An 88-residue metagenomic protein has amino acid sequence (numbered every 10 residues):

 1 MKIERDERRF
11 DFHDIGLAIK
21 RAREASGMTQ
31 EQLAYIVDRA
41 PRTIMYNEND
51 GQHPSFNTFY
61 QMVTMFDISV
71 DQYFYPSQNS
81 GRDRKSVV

Functional and structural regions predicted by a protein language model:
M1-A25: A short, Lys/Arg-rich alpha-helix, primarily the initiator
M1-E4, F74-V88: Short, charged recognition helix plus adjacent turn of helix-turn-helix-like nucleic-acid-binding domains
D14, A25, G51-P54, M65: Helix-turn-helix/winged-helix DNA-binding modules
L17-Q32, I36, Q61: Short basic helix-loop element that most often maps to the first helix and adjoining turn of HTH DNA-binding modules
V37-P54: Recognition helix of helix-turn-helix/homeodomain-like DNA-binding domains that insert into the DNA major groove
Y46, D50, Q61, N79: Alpha-helical DNA-recognition elements
N57-Q72: DNA major-groove recognition helix of helix-turn-helix/homeodomain DNA-binding modules
